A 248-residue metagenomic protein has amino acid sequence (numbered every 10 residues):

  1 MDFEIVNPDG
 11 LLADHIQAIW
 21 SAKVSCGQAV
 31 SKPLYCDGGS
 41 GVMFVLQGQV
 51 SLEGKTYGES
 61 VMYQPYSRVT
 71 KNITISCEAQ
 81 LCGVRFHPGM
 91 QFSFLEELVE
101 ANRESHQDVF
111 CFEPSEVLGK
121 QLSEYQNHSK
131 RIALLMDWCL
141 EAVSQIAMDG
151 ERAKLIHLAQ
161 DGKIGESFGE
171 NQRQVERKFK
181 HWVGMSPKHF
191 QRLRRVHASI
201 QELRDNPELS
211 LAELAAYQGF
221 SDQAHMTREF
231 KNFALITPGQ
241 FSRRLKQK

Functional and structural regions predicted by a protein language model:
M1-K163, S167-Q172, S186, L203-R204 (+3 more regions): Alpha-helical bundle regulatory/interaction domains
G39-G41, L193, H225-T227: Compositionally biased, intrinsically disordered low-complexity segments enriched in polar/proline residues
A133-L140, R177-K180, E229: A broadly conserved amphipathic alpha-helix scaffold signal in soluble, globular proteins
R173-H181, M185-Q191: Long, low-complexity intrinsically disordered regions
H181-M185, F230-G239: A secondary-structure capping/hinge motif
R195-A198: Pre-recognition alpha-helix immediately N-terminal to the DNA-recognition helix within helix-turn-helix or winged-helix
